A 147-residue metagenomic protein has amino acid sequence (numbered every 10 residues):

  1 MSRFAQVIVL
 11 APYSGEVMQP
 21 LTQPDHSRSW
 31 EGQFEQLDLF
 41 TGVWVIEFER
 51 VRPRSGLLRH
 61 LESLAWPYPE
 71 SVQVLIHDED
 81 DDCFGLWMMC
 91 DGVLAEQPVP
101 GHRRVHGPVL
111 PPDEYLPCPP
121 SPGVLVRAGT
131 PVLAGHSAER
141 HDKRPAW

Functional and structural regions predicted by a protein language model:
M1-R28, A146-W147: Short, extreme N-terminal segment that most often corresponds to the first beta-strand
W30-Q33, D38-W147: Charged interaction segments
